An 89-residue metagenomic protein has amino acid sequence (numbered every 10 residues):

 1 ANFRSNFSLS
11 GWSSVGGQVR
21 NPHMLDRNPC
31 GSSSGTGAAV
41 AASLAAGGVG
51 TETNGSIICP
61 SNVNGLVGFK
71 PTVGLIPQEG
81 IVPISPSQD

Functional and structural regions predicted by a protein language model:
A1-Q88: Short glycine/serine-rich loop/turn segments
